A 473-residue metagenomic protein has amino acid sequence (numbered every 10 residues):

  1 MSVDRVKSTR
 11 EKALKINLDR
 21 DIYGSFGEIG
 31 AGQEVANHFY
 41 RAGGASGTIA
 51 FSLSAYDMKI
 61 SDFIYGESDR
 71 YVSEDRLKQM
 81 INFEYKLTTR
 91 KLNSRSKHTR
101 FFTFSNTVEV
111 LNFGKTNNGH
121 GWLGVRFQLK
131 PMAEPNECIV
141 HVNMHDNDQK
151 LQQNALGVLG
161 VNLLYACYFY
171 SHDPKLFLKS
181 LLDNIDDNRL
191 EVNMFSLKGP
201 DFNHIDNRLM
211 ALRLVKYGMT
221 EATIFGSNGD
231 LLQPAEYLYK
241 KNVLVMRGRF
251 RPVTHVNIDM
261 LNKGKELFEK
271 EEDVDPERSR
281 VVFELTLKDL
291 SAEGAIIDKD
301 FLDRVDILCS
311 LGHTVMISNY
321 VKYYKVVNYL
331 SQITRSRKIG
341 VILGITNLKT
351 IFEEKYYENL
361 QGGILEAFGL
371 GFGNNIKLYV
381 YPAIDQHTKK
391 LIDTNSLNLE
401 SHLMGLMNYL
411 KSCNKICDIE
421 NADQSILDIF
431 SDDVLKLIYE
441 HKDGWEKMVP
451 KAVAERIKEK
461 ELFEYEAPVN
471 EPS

Functional and structural regions predicted by a protein language model:
M1-S473: Nucleotidyltransferase catalytic core that binds NTPs
